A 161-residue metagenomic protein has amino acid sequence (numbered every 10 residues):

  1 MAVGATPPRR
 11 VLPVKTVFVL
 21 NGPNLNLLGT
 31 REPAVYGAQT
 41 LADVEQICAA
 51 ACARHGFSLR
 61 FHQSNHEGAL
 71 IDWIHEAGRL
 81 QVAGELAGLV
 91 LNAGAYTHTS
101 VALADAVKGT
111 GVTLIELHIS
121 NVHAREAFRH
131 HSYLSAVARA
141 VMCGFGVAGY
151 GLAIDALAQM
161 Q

Functional and structural regions predicted by a protein language model:
V14-V17: Extreme N-terminal starter segment of soluble prokaryotic enzymes
L28-A42: Glycine- and acidic-residue-enriched helix-capping/strand-helix junction motifs
S58-G68: Short beta->alpha junction loops
A69-N92: Short, electropositive alpha-helical surface patch
A77-R79, K108-G109, H131-A136: Short, hinge-like loop/turn segments at secondary-structure boundaries
E85-H123: Mid-chain, well-packed structural core segment of small domains
R129-V147: Short beta-strand elements at the ligand-binding edges of bilobed clamshell
C143-Q161: A charged, well-structured terminal subsegment
